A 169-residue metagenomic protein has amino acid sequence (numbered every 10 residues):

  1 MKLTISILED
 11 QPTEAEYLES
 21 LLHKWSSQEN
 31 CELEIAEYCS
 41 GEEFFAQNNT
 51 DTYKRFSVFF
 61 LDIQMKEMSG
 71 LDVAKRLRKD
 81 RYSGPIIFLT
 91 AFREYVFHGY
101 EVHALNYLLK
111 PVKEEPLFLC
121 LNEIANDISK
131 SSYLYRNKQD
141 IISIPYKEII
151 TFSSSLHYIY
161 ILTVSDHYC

Functional and structural regions predicted by a protein language model:
M1-S6, E19: Non-catalytic signal-transmission and effector/linker regions of two-component phosphorelay proteins
E9: Conserved acidic carboxylate
P12-E19, V96: Charged phosphotransfer/docking patches of two-component systems
S26-I35, K54, S83: A generic structural motif
I35-E43: Conserved Asp/Asn-Gly motif in the active-site loop of CheY-like receiver
A46, Y53-K130: CheY-like receiver
L119-C169: Conserved binding/recognition cores within well-folded domains
